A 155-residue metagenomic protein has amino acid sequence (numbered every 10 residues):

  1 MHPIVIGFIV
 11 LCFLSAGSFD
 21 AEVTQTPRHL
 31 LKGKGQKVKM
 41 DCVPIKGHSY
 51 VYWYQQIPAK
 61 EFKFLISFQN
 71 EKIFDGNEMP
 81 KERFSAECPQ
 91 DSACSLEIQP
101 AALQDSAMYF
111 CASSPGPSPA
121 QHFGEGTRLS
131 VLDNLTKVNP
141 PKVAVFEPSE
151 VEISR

Functional and structural regions predicted by a protein language model:
M1-R28, S106, F110-F123, L129-T136: N-terminal Sec-dependent signal peptide, specifically the hydrophobic helical h-region
H2-F8, K32-K39, P89-A93, A101-F110 (+1 more regions): Solvent-exposed loop/turn motifs of extracellular immunoglobulin-like beta-sandwich domains
F13-D41, N139, V145-E150: N-terminal edge beta-strand
S18, H48, M79, D91-A93 (+2 more regions): Eukaryote-biased feature marking scaffold/signaling PDZ-domain proteins and nuclear chromatin regulators
R28-L31, N70, E78-Q104: Extracellular beta-strand/loop-rich beta-sandwich domains predominantly from IgSF
K37-K46, V51-P58, I98-P100, D105-P115 (+2 more regions): Structural signature of extracellular immunoglobulin-like
K46-P80: N-terminal V-set
R128-R155: Extracellular secretory-pathway ectodomains of glycoproteins
